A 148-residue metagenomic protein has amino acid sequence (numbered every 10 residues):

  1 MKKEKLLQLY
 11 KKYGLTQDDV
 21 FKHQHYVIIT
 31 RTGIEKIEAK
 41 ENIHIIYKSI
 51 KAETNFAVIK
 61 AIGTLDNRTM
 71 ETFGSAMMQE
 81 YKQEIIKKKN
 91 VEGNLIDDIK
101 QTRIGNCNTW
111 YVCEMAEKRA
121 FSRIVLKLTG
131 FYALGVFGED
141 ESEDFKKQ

Functional and structural regions predicted by a protein language model:
M1-Q148: Polyanion-binding surfaces on beta-sheet-dominated domains and ring/shell assemblies
